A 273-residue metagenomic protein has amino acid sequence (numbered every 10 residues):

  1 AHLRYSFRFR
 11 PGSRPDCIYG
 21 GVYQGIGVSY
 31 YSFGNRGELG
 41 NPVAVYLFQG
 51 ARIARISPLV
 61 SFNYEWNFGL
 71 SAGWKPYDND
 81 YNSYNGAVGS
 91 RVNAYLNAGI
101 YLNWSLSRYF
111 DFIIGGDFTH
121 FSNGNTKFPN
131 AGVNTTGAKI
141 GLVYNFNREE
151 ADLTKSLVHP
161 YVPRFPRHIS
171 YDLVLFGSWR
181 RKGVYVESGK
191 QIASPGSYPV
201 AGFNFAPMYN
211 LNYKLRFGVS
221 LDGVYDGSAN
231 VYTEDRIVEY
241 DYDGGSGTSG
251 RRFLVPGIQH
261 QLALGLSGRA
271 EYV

Functional and structural regions predicted by a protein language model:
A1, G12-I18, E38-L39, I56-L96 (+1 more regions): Outer-membrane beta-barrel translocator/channel fold
A1, G20, L39-V45, S90-L96 (+5 more regions): Residues that define the transmembrane beta-barrel architecture of outer-membrane proteins
A1, V28-Y30, Y64-A72, I114-H120 (+3 more regions): Transmembrane beta-barrel strands of outer-membrane/channel proteins
L3-F7, L47-I53, W66-L70, L96-W104 (+6 more regions): Residues on the lipid-exposed face of transmembrane beta-strands in outer-membrane beta-barrel proteins
G12-P15, W104-F112, R148-D152, Y213-F217 (+1 more regions): Repeated loop/turn-to-beta-strand initiation elements of outer-membrane beta-barrel proteins
I18-Q24, P58-Y64, R108-F112, N134-A138 (+4 more regions): Outer-envelope beta-barrel architecture signal
F33-R36, N82-V88, N123-N130, S188-A193 (+1 more regions): Extracellular loop and loop/strand-boundary signature of outer-membrane beta-barrel proteins
N134-K155: Outer-membrane beta-barrel "beta-signal"
